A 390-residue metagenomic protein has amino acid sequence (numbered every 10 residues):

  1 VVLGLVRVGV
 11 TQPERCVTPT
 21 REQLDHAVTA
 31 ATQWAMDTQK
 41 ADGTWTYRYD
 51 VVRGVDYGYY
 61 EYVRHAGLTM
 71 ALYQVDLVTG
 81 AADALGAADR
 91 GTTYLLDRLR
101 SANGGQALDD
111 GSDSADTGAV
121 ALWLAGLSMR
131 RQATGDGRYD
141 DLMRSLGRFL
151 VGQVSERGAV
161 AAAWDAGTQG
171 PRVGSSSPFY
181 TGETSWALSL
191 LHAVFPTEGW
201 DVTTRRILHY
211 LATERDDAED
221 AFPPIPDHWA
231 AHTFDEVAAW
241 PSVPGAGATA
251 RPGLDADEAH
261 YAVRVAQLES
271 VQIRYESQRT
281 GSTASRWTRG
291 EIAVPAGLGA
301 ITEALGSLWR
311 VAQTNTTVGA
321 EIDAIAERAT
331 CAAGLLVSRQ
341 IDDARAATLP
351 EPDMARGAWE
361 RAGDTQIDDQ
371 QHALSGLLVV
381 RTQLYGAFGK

Functional and structural regions predicted by a protein language model:
V1-K390: Glycan-recognition and catalytic cores of secretory/periplasmic carbohydrate-active enzymes
